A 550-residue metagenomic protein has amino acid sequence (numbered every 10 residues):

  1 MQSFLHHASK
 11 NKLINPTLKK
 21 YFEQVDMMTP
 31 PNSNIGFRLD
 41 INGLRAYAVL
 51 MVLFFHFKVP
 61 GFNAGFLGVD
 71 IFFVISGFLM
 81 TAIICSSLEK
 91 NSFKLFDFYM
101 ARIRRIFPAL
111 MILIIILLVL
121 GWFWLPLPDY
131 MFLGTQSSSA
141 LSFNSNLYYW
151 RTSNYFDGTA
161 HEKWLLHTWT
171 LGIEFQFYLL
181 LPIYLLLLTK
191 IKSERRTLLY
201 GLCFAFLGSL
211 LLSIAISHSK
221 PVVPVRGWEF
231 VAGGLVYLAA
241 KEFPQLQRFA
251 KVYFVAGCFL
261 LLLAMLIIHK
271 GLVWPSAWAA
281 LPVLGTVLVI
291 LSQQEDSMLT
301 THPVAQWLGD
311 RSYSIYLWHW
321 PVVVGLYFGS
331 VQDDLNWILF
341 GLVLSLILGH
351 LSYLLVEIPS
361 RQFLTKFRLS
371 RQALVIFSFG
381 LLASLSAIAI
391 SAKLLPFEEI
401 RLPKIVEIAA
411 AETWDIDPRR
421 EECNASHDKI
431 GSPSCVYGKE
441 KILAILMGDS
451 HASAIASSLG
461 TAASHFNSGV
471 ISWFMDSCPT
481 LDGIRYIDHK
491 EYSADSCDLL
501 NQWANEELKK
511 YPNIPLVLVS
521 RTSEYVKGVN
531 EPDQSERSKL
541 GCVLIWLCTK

Functional and structural regions predicted by a protein language model:
F4-D26, K270, V331-N336, L346-H350 (+2 more regions): Extracellular/periplasmic envelope-modification machinery, especially enzymes that add or remove acyl/ester groups on
L18-F367, L385: Membrane-interface helix/loop caps of multi-pass membrane proteins
